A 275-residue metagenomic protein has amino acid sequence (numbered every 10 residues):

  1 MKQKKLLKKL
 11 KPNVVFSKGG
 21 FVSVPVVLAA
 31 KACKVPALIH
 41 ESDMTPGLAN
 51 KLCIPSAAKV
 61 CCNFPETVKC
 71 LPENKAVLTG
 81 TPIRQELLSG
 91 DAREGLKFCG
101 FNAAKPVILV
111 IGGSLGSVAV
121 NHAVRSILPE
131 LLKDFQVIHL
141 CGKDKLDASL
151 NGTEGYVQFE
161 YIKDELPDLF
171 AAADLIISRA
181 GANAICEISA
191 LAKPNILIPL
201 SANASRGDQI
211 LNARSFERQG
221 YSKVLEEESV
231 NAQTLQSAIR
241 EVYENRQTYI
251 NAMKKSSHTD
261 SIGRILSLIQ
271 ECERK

Functional and structural regions predicted by a protein language model:
M1-V14, A32: An amphipathic, basic-hydrophobic alpha-helix
P12-V14, F159, A171-C186, K193-P194: Acidic donor-binding loop of glycosyltransferase active sites
L28, P167, I185-K193, R214: Short alpha-helical segment that forms part of, or immediately flanks, the ligand-binding pocket in carbohydrate-active
K31-R93, F101: Active-site-proximal region of nucleotide-activated glycan assembly enzymes, centered on histidine/acidic-rich loops
V35-P36, D174-L175, A192-L200, Y221: Structural loop-to-beta junction motif characteristic of Rossmann-like glycosyltransferase folds
A92-E94, F101-I176, I210-R214, R218 (+1 more regions): Donor-nucleotide binding loops and adjacent catalytic segments primarily of GT-B fold Leloir glycosyltransferases
Q247-T259: A short, well-ordered alpha-helix in the C-terminal region of glycosyltransferases
H258-K275: C-terminal alpha-helical cap of glycosyltransferases
